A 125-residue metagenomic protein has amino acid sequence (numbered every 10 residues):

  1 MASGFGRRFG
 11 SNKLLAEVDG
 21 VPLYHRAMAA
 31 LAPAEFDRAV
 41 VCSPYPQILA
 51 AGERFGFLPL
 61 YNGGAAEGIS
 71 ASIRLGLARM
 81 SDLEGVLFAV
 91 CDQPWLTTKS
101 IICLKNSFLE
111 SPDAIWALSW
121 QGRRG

Functional and structural regions predicted by a protein language model:
M1-R124: Nucleotide and nucleotide-moiety/phosphate-recognizing core
